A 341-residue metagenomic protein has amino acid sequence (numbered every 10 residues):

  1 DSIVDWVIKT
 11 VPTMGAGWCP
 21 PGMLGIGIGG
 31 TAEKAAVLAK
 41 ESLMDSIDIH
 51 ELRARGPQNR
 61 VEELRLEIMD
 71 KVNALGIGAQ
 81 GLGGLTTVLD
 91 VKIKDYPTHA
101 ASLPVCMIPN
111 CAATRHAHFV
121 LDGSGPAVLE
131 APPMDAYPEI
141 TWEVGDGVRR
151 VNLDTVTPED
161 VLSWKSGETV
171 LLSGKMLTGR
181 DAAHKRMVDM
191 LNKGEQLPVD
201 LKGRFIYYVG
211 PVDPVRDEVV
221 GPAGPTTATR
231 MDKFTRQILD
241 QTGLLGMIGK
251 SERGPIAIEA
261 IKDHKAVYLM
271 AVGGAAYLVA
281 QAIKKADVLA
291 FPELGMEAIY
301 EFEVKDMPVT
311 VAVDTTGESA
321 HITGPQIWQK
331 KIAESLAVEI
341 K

Functional and structural regions predicted by a protein language model:
D1-I26, T31-V144, D240: Non-transmembrane, aqueous-exposed alpha-helical and coiled segments at domain scale
G25, K92, C106-N110, S173 (+3 more regions): Short beta-strand segments
E33-K40, S102-V105, A182-K185, I258-I261 (+2 more regions): Short acidic, glycine/serine/threonine-rich loops at helix termini
L43, I47-G83, T178-T310: Feature captures the catalytic cores and cofactor-binding loops of soluble hydro-lyases/lyases that act on carboxylate
G83-V91, T98-A101, A112-T114, G123-G125 (+2 more regions): C-terminal binding/interaction regions
D146-V156: Short, structured beta-strand/loop micro-motifs enriched in basic residues and often containing a Trp
V161-W164, V170: Short, well-ordered loop/turn sites that connect or cap secondary structure elements
T169, K175-G179, T315: Short, charged beta-turn/beta-strand-edge "cap" motif at the junction between a beta-strand and an adjacent loop
